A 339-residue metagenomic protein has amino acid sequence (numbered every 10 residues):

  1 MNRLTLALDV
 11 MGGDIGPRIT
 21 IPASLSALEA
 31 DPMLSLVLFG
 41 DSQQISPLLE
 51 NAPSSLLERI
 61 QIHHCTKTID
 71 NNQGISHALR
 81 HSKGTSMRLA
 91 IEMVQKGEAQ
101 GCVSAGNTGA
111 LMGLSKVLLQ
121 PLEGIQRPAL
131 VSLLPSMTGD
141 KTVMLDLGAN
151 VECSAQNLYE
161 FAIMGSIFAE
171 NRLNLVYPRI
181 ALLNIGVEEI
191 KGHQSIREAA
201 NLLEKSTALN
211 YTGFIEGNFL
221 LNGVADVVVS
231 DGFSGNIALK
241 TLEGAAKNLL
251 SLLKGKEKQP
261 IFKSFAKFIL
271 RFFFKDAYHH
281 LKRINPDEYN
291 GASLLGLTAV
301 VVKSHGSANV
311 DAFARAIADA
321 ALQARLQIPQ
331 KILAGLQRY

Functional and structural regions predicted by a protein language model:
M1-S46: N-terminal phosphate-binding or glycine-rich loops at protein starts, especially the Walker A/P-loop of NTPases
L6-R18, A149-Y159, K303-A308: Short, glycine-rich nucleotide/cofactor-binding loops
D9, L38-G40, Q61-H63, S104-G106 (+6 more regions): Short beta-strand segments
P17-I19, D31, S35-V37, Q43 (+3 more regions): Glycine-rich phosphate/diphosphate-binding loop of Rossmann-like nucleotide-binding domains
A23-A27, A110, L114-V131, E198-L203 (+1 more regions): A glycine- and small-aliphatic-rich helix-loop capping segment at beta-alpha/alpha-beta transitions that lines
S54-A99: Phosphate/nucleotide-donor binding subsite
K116-L130, S136-D140, M144, V224-V228 (+1 more regions): Glycine-rich phosphate/nucleotide-binding loop
